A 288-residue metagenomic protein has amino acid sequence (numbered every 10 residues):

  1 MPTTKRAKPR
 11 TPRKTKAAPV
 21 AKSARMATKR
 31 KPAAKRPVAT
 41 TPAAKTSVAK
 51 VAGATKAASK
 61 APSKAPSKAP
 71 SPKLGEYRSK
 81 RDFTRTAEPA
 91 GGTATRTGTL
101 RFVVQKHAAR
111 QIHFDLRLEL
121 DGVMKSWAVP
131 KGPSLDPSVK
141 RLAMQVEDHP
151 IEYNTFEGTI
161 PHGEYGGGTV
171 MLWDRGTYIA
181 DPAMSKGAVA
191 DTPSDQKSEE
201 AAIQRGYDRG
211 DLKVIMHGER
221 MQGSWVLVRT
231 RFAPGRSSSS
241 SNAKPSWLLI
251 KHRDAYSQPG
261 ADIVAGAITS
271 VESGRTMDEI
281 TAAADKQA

Functional and structural regions predicted by a protein language model:
P2-A288: A charge-rich, low-complexity, intrinsically flexible signal that marks solvent-exposed coils, linkers, repeats
